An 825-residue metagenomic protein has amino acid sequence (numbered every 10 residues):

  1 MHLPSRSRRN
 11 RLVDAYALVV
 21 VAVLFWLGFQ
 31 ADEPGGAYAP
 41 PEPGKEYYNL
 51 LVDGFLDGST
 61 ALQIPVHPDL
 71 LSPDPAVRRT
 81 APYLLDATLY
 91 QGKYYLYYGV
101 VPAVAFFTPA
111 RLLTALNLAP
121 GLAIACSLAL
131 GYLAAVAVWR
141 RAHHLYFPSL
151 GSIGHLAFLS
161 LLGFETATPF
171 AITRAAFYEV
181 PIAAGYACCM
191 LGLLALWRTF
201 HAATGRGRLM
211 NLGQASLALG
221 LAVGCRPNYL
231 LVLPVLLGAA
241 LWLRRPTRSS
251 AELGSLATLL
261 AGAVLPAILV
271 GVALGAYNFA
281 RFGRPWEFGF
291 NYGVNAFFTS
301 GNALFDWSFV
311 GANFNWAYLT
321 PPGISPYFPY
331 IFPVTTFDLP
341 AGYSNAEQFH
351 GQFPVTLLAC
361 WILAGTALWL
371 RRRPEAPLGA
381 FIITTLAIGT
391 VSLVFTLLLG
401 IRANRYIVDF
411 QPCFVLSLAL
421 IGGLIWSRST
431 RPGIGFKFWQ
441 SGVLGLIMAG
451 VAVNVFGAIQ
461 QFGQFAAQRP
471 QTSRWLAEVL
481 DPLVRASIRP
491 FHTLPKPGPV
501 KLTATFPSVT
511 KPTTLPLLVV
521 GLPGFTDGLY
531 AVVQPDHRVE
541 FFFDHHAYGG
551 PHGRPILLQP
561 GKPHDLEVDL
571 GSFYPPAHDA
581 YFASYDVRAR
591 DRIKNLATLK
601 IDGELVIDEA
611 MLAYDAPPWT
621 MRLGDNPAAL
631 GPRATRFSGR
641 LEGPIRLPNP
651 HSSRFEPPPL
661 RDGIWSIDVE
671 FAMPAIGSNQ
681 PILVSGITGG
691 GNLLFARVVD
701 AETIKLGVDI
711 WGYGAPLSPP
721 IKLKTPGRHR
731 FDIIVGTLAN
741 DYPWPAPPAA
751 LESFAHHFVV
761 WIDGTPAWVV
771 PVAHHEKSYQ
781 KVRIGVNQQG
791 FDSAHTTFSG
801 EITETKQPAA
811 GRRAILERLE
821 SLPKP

Functional and structural regions predicted by a protein language model:
M1-F491: Membrane-proximal envelope and lipid/glycan-remodeling enzymes
A115, H578-Y585, R590, N595-D608 (+3 more regions): Short strand-turn-strand beta-turns centered on an Asx-Gly dipeptide
R489-T493, H552-L558, A610-M611, P632 (+5 more regions): Beta-strand-rich interaction surfaces with strong enrichment in secreted/lumenal proteins
P490-E540, L647-K705, A809-R813: Extracellular glycan-recognition modules
P499-T505, P563-D569, K600, G624 (+5 more regions): Residues within well-ordered beta-strands of beta-sheet-rich folds
D544-D565, S572-D586, V708-R730, T737-P747: Short, aromatic/His-centered strand-loop micro-motif at the edge of beta-sheets
A580-F582, E642-P658, P745, E804-P825: Extended recognition patches within non-cytosolic domains
E604-G643, P766-E804: Flexible glycan-contacting loops in extracellular carbohydrate-active proteins
